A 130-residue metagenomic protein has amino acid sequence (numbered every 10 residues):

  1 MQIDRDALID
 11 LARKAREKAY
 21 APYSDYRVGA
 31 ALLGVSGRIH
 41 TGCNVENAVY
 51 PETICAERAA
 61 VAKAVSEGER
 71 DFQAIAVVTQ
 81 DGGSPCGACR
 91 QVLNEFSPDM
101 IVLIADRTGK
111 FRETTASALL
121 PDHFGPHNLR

Functional and structural regions predicted by a protein language model:
M1-D10, R70, R112: Short, compositionally biased leader-like segments
L8-A21: Short, basic/aromatic recognition patches
A12, A30-A31, A60, A64: Small-residue (primarily alanine) positions within well-ordered alpha-helices, especially packing/interaction faces
Y23-D25, C86: Short solvent-exposed loop/turn micro-motifs enriched in small/polar/acidic residues
D25-G34: Short beta-strand scaffold segments in enzyme catalytic cores
T41-N128: Zn2+-dependent cytidine deaminase-like catalytic core
